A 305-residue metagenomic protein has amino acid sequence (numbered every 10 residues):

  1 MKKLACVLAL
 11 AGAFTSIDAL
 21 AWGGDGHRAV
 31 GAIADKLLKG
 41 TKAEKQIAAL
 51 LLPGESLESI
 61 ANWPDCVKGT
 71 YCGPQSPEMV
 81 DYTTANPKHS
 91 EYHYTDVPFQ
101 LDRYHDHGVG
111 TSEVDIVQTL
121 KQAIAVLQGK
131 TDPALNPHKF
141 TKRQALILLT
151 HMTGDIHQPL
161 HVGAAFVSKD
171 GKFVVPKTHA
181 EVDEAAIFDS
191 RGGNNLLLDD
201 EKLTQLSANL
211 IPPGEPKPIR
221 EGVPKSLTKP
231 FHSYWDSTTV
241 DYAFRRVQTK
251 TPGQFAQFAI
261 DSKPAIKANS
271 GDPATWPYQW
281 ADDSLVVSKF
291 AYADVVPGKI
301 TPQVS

Functional and structural regions predicted by a protein language model:
L4-A13: Sec-dependent N-terminal signal peptides
S16-D18: N-terminal signal peptide c-region/cleavage motif recognized by signal peptidases
L20-M152, P159-S305: N-terminal, motif-rich segments that launch catalysis or mediate targeting to/interaction with membranes, typified by
